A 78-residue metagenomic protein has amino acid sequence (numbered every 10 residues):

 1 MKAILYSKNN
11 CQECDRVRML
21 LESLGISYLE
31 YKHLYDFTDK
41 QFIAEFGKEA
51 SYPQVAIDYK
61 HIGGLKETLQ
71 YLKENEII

Functional and structural regions predicted by a protein language model:
M1-S27: Local sequence-structure signature of Cys/Sec-based thiol-disulfide redox active-site neighborhoods
Q12, F37, G63: Short alpha-helical
D15, M19, K40, Q70: Alpha-helical elements of the RecA-like P-loop NTPase motor core of helicases
Y28-E30, H61: Conserved beta-strand scaffold positions in the cores of enzyme catalytic domains, especially in NTP/NDP-utilizing
K32-E49: Thioredoxin-like thiol-disulfide oxidoreductase module
F46-A56, L65-K66: Structural micro-motif
I57-I78: Non-catalytic, surface beta->alpha helical segment in thiol-disulfide oxidoreductase systems
